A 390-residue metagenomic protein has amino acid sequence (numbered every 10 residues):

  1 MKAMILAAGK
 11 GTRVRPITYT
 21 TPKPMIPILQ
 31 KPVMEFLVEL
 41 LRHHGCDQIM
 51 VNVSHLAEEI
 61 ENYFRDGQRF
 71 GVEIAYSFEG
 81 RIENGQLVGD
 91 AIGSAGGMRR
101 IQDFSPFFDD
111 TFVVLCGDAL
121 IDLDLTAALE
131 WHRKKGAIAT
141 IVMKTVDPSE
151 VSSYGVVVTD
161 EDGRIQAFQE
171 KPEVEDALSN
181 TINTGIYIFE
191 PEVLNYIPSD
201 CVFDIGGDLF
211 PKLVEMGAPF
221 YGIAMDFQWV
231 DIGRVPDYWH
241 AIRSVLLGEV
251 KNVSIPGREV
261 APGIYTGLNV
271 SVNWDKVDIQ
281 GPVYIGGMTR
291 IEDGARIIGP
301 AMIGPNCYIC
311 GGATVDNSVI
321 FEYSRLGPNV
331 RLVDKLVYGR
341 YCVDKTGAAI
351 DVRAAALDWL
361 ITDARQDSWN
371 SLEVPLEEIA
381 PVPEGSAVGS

Functional and structural regions predicted by a protein language model:
K2-I5, R13, P27-C116, L125-A127 (+4 more regions): Conserved N-terminal catalytic core of the sugar/cofactor nucleotidyltransferase
G9, D118, R234: Active-site glycine-centered loops adjacent to acidic/histidine catalytic or metal-binding residues that shape
M50-S54, V142-M143, L336: Short internal beta-strands
H55, L115, I188-F189, I205 (+1 more regions): A conserved hydrophobic position in a structured secondary element of the catalytic/binding core that shapes
D90, F112, L120, G185-I186 (+3 more regions): A residue-level structural signature of the nucleotidyltransferase/glycosyltransferase Rossmann-like core
I121-E192, I197-C201: Conserved core of the sugar-phosphate nucleotidyltransferase
K135, E192, S199-S390: Left-handed beta-helix
